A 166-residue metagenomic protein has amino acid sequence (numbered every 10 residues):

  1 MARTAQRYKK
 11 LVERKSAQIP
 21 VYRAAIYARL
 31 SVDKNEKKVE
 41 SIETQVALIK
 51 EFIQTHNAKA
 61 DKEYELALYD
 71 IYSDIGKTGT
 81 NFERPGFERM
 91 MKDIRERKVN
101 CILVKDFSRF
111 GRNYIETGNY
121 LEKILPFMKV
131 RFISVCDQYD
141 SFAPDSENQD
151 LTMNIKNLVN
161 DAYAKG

Functional and structural regions predicted by a protein language model:
M1-G166: Short, structured surface patches at the beginning of a domain
